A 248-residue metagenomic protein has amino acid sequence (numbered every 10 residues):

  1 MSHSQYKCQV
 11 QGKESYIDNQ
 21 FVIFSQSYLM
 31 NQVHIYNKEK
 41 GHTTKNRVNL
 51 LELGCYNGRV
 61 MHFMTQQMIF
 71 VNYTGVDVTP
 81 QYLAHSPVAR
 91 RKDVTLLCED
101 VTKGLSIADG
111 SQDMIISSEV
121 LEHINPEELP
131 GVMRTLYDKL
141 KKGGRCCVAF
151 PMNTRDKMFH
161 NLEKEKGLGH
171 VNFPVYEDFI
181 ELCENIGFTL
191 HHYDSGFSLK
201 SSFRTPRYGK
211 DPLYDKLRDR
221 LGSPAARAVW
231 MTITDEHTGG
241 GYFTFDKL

Functional and structural regions predicted by a protein language model:
M1-A108, M114, S118, P130-M133 (+3 more regions): Conserved N-terminal segment of class I S-adenosyl-L-methionine
P87-V88, K157-L162, S202-Y208: Short aromatic-enriched loop/helix-cap "lid" or pocket-rim segments at secondary-structure transitions that line
E119-H123: Short catalytic micro-motifs in class I SAM-dependent methyltransferases
P130-K142: A short glycine-rich, Lys/Arg-flanked "PGG" loop and its adjoining helix->strand segment in the class I
V148-H170: Short, glycine-/aromatic-enriched active-site segment of Class I SAM-dependent methyltransferases
V171-G187: Short alpha-helix
H192-L248: A C-terminal cap/extension of S-adenosyl-L-methionine-dependent methyltransferases that defines the acceptor-substrate
